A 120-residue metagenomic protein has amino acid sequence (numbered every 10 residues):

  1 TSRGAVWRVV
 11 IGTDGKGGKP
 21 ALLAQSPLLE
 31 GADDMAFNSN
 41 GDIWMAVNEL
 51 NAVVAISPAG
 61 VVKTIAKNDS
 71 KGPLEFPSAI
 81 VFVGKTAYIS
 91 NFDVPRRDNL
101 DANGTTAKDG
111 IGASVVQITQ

Functional and structural regions predicted by a protein language model:
T1-S2, I11, N48-E49, F92-V94: Short loop/turn segments immediately following the C-termini of beta-strands
R3, Q25-W44, L50, K71-K85 (+1 more regions): Beta-rich, blade/repeat-based domains predominating in secreted/periplasmic proteins but also intracellular
G4-V6, N51-V54, R96-R97, V115: Structural signal for beta-propeller blades
V9-K16, Q120: Short loop/turn segments immediately following beta-strands, especially the blade-tip and inter-blade linker loops
G18-S26, V61-D69: A short beta-strand motif characteristic of beta-propeller blades
W44-A46, A55, T64-A66, V81 (+1 more regions): Conserved active-site loop/cleft motifs that coordinate metal ions or position small ligands
F92-G110: Short, conserved, GDST-rich strand-edge loop motifs in beta-rich repeat architectures
G112-Q120: Sequence/structural signature of beta-propeller modules and their immediately flanking N-terminal secretory/stalk
